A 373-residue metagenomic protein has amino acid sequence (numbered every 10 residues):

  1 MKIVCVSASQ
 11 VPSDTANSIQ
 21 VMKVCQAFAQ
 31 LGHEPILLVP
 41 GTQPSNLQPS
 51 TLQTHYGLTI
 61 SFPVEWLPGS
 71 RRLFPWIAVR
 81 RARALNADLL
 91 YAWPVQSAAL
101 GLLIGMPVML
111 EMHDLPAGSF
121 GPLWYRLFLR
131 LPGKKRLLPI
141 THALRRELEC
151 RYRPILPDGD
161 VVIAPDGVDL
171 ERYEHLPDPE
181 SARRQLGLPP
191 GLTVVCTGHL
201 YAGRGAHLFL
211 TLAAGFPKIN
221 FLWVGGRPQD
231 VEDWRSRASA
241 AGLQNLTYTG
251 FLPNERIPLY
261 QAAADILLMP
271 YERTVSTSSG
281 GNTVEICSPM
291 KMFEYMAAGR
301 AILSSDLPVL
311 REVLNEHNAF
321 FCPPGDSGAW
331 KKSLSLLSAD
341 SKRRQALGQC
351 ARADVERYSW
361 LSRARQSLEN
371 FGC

Functional and structural regions predicted by a protein language model:
V4-V6, L138, L188-F216, L222: Conserved donor-binding/catalytic core segment of Leloir-type glycosyltransferases
C5-T15, M22, Q26-L73, R80-A82 (+4 more regions): N-terminal strand-loop element at the rim of the active site of nucleotide-sugar-dependent glycosyltransferases
P40-Q43, V168, T197, N220-R235 (+1 more regions): Glycosyltransferase donor-sugar binding loop
L100, S119, G133-D160, P165-H175 (+1 more regions): A short, active-site helix/loop in glycosyltransferases that binds the activated sugar's phosphate group
D178, G325, K342-G372: A charged, aromatic-enriched C-terminal amphipathic alpha-helix characteristic of glycosyltransferases across folds
R204, P253-Y260, D265-A297, S304-E312: Nucleotide-sugar-dependent
W223, E232-Q261, I266, S276: Nucleotide-activated donor-binding/catalytic signature segment of Leloir-type glycosyltransferases, i.e., the conserved
P289, E316, F320-G328, L336-S341: Conserved acidic donor-binding segment of nucleotide-sugar-dependent glycosyltransferases
